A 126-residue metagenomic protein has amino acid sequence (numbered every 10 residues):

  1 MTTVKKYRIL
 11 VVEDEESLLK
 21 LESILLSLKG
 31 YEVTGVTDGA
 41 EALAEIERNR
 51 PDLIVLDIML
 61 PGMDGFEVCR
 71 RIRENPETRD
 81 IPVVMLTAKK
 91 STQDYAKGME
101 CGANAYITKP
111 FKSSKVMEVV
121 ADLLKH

Functional and structural regions predicted by a protein language model:
L19, P61, R79, S91: The feature encodes the CheY-like receiver
K20-L28: Charged docking surfaces used in two-component/phosphorelay signaling
G30-T37, E45: Short hydrophobic/Thr-rich beta-strand motif most characteristic of the beta2 strand and flanking loop of CheY-like
N49-V55, L60: Active-site beta3 strand of CheY-like receiver
F111-A121: C-terminal output helix
